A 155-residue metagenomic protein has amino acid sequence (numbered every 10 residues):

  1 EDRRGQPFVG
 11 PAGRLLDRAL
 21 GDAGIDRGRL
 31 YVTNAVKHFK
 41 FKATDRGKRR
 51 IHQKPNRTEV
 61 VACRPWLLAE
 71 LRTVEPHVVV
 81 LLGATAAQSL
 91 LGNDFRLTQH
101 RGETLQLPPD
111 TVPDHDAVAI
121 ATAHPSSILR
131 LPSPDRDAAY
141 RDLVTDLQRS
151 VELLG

Functional and structural regions predicted by a protein language model:
E1-G155: A polyanion-binding, active-site-adjacent surface
